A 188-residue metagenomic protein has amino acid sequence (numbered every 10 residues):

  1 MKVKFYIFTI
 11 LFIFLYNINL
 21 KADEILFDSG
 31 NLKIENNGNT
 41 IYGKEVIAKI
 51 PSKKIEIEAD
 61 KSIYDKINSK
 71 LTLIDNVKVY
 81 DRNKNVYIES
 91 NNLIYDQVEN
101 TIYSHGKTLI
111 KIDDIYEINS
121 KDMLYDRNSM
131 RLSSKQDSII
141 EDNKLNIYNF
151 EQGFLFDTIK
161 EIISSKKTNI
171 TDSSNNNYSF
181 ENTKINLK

Functional and structural regions predicted by a protein language model:
M1-V3: N-terminal secretory signal peptides that target proteins for export/translocation
F5-L15: Sec-dependent N-terminal signal peptides
L20-K188: N-terminal amphipathic/hydrophobic interface segments
